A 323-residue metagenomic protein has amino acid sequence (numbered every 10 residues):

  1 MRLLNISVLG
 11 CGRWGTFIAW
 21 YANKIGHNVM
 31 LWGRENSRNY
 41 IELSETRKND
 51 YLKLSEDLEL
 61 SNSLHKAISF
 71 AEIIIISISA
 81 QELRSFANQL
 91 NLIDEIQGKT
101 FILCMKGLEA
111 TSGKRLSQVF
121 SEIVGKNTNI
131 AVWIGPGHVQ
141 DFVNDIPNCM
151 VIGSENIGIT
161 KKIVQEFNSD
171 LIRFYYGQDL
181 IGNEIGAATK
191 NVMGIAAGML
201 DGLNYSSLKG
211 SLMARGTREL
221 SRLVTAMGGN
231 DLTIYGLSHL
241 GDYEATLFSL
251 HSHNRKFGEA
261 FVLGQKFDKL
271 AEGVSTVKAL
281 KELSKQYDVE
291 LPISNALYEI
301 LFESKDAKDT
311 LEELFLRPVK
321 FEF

Functional and structural regions predicted by a protein language model:
M1-N62, F70: NAD(P)+-binding Rossmann beta1-loop-alpha1 motif at the extreme N-terminus of oxidoreductases
G12, T16, S61, S77-A80 (+17 more regions): Electropositive phosphate-/nucleotide-binding environments in soluble metabolic enzymes
L54, S61-S69, I73-D145, I163: Rossmann-like NAD(P)(H) cofactor-binding subdomain of soluble oxidoreductases
S69-F70, T189, L240: Alpha-helix C-terminal capping/helix-to-coil transition sites in glycosyltransferase folds
E82, Q89, V119, I123-N129 (+1 more regions): Internal alpha-helical scaffold of NAD(P)-dependent oxidoreductase catalytic cores
A197-G198, T225-Y235, L240-F323: NAD(P)-dependent Rossmann-like dehydrogenase/reductase catalytic/cofactor-binding core
